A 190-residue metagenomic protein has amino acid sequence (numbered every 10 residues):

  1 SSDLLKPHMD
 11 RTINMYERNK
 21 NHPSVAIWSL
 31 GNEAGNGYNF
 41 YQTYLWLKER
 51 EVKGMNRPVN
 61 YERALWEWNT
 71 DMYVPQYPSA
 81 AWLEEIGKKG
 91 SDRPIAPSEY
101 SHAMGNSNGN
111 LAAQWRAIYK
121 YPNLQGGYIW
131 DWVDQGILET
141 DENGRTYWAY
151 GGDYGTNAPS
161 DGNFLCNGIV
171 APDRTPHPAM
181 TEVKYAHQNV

Functional and structural regions predicted by a protein language model:
S1-I169: Substrate-binding/catalytic cleft of secreted carbohydrate-active enzymes, primarily glycoside hydrolases
D173-V190: Surface beta-strand/loop "capping" patches
